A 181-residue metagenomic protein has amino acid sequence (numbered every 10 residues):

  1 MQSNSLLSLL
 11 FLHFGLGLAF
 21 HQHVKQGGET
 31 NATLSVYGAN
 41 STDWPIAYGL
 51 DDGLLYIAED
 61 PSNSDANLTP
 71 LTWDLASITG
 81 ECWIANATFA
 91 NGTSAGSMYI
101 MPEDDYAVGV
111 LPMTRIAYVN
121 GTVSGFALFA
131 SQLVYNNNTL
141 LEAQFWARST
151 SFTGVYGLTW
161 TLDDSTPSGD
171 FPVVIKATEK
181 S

Functional and structural regions predicted by a protein language model:
M1-H23: Fungal secretory targeting signals
S3, A95-S97, F126-A127, F145: Aromatic-enriched hydrophobic runs in primary sequence
F20-L54, V110-S181: Extracellular glycan/ECM-engagement signal in secreted proteins
G49, I57-D104: Short, well-structured hydrophobic secondary-structure segments
G96-Y118: Low-complexity intrinsically disordered segments
